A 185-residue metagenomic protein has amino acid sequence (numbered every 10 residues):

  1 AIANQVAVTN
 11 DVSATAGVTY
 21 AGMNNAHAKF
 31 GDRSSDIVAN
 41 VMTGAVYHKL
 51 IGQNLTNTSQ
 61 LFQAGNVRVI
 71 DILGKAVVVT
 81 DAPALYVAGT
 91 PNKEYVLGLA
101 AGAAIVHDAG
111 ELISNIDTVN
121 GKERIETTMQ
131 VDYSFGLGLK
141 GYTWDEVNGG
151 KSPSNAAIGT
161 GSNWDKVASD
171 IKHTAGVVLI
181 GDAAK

Functional and structural regions predicted by a protein language model:
A1-V8: Short, glycine/acidic-rich hinge or "gate" loops at secondary-structure transitions that mediate conformational
I2, Y20-G52: Structured, hydrophobic secondary-structure cores that serve as assembly/anchoring elements
V8-N25: Surface-exposed ligand/attachment interfaces on beta-rich extracellular proteins
A14-V18, K49-K185: Sequence/fold signature of self-assembling virion shell proteins
